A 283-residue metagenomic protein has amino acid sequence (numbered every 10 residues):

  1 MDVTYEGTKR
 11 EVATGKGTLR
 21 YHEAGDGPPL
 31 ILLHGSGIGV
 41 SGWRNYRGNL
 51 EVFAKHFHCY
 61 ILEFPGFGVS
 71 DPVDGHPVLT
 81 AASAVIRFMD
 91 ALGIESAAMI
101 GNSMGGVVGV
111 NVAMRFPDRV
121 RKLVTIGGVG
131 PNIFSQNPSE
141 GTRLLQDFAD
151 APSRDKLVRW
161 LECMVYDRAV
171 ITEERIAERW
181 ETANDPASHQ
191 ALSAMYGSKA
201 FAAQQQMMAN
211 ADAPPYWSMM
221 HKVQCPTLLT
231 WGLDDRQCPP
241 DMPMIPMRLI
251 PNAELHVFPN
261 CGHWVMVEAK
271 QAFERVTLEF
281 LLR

Functional and structural regions predicted by a protein language model:
G15-V69: Conserved HGGG/HGGXW glycine-rich cap/lid loop of the alpha/beta-hydrolase fold
E51, Y60-I100, R275-L278: Active-site loop/oxyanion-hole signature of alpha/beta-hydrolase fold enzymes
G101, G105, G109: Gly/Ala-rich beta-loop-alpha elbow adjacent to hydrolase catalytic centers
V110-M114, R121-R159: Flexible "cap/lid" loop of the alpha/beta hydrolase fold
Q136, S153-M219: Conserved alpha/beta-hydrolase catalytic His-Asp/Glu region
V223, L229-W231: Short beta-strand/loop motif that positions the catalytic acidic residue of the alpha/beta-hydrolase fold
D234-C238: Acidic catalytic loop of the alpha/beta-hydrolase fold
N252-R283: Catalytic active-site module of serine/aspartate enzymes centered on a nucleophile-bearing elbow/loop
